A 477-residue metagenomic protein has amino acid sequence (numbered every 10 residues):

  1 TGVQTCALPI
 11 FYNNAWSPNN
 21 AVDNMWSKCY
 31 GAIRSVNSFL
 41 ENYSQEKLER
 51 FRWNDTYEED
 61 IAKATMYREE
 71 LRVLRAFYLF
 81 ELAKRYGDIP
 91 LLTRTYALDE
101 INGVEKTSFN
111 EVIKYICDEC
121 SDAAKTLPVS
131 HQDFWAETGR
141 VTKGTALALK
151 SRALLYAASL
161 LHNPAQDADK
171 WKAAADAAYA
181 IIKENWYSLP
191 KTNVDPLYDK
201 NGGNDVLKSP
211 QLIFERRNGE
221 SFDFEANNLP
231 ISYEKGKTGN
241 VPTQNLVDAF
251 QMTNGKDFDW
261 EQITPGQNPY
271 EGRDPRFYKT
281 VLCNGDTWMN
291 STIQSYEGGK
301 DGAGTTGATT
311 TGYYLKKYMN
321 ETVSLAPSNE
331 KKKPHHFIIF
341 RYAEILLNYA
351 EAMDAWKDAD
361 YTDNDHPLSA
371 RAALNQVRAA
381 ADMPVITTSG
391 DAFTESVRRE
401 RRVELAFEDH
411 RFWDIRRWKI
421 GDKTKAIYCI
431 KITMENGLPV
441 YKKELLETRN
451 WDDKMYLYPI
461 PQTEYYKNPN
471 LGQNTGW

Functional and structural regions predicted by a protein language model:
T1-A7, G87-I89, I113, C120-T126 (+3 more regions): An aromatic- and glycine-enriched ligand-binding surface/loop that stacks and positions planar moieties
A7-Y86, I101-K114, C120-W135, G266 (+5 more regions): Conserved, well-structured interaction surfaces
N19-D23, E69, G272-V377: C-terminal substrate/ligand-recognition segments
M25-C29, Y86, E105-E111, S159-A173 (+1 more regions): Short coil/turn connectors between adjacent alpha-helices in alpha-solenoid helical repeat scaffolds
K28-S38, E111, Y115-D122, T145 (+12 more regions): Extracytoplasmic/secreted proteins, especially bacterial periplasmic and envelope-associated proteins
C29-A32, Y115-C117, V194-K256, E261 (+5 more regions): Long, intrinsically disordered, low-complexity segments
R68, R75, K143, K150-R152 (+4 more regions): Structural register within alpha-helical repeat arrays
